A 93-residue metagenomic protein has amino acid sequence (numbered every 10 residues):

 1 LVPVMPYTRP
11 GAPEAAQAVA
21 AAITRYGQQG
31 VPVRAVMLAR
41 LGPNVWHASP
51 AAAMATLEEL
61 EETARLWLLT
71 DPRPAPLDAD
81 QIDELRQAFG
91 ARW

Functional and structural regions predicted by a protein language model:
L1-W93: Glycine-rich flexible loops
